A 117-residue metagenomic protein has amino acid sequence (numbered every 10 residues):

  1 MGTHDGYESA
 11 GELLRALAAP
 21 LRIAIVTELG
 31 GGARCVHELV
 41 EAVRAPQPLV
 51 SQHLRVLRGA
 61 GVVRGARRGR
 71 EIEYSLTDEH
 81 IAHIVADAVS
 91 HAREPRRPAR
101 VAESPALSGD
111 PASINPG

Functional and structural regions predicted by a protein language model:
M1-D5, S9, E79-G117: Amphipathic alpha-helical dimerization/coiled-coil segments that flank or bridge DNA-binding/regulatory modules
G2-P48, R68, I72-H80: N-terminal helix-turn-helix DNA-binding core of bacterial DNA-binding proteins
L13, A60, R70-I72, A86-S90: Short, structured secondary-structure boundary patches
I23, L49-S51, S108, I114: A generic alpha-helix propensity feature with a strong bias for hydrophobic helices
E28, V56-G59, R96, R100: Juxtamembrane/membrane-water interface recognition
E41, Q52, R58-G59: Alpha-helical residues within the helix-turn-helix
